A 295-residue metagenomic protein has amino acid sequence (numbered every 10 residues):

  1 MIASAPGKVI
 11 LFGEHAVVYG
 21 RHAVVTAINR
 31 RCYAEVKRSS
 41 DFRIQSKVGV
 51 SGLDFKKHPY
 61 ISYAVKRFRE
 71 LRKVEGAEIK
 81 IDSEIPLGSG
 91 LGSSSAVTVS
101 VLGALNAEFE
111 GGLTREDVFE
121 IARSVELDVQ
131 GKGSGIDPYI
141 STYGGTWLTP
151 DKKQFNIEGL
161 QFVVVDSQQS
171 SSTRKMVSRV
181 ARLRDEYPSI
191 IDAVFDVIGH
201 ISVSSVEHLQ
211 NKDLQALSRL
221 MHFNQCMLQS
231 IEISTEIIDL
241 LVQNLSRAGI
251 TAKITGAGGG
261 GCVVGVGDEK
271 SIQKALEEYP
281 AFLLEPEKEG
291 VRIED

Functional and structural regions predicted by a protein language model:
I2-P6, I10, V17, V25 (+5 more regions): C-terminal nucleotide
L11, G90, S94, G265: Conserved SAM-binding loop
H22-A23, F55, G90-S93: Short, solvent-exposed loop/turn segments at secondary-structure boundaries
I28, S89-L113: DPxDG-like acidic metal-binding loop motif
R30, Y60-A64, I81, S93 (+2 more regions): Generic hydrophobic, aliphatic-rich segments that mediate packing or membrane embedding
A77-S89, I250-K253: Short pre-catalytic strand/loop immediately N-terminal to key active-site residues, enriched for Gly-Thr
L91-V97, A252-G259: Short glycine/threonine-rich catalytic loop with a Thr-x-Gly-x-Asp
